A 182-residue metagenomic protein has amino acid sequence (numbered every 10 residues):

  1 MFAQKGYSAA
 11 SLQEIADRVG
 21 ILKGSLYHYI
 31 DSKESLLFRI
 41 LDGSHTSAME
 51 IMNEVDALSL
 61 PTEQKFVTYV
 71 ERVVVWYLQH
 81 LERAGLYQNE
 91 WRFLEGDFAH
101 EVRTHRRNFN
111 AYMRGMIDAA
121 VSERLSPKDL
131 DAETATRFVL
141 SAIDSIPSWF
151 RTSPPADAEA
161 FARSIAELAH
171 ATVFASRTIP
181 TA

Functional and structural regions predicted by a protein language model:
M1, R72, W76, A142-I146 (+2 more regions): Amphipathic alpha-helical interface segments
M1-S35, R39: Helix-turn-helix
Q4, H28-Y29, L58, W76 (+4 more regions): Histidine kinase transmitter module recognition
Q4, R18, S35-A57, Q64 (+6 more regions): Alpha-helical structural segments
Q4-S8, L58-S59, H80, E123 (+1 more regions): Short coil/turn segments at alpha/beta junctions that flank glycine-rich nucleotide-binding fingerprints
V75-G115, S122-L125: Short secondary-structure transition hinges
A84-Q88, A99, R103, V121-L168 (+1 more regions): Hydrophobic/aromatic-rich alpha-helical bundle segments in the mid-to-C-terminal region
